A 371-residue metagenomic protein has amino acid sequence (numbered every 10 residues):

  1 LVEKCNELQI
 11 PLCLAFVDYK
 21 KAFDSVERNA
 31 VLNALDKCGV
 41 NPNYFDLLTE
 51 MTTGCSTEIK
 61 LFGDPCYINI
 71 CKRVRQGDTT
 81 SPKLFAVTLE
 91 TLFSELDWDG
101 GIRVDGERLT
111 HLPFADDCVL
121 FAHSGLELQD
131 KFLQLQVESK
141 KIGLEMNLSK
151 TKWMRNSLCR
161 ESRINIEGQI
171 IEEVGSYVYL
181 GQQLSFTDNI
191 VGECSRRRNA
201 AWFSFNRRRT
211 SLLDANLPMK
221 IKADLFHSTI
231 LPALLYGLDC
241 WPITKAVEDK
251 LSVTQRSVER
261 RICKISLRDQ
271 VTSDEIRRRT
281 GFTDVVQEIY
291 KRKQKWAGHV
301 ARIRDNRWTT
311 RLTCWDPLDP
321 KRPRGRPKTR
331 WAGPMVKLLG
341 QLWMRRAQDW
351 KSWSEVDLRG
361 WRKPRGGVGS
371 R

Functional and structural regions predicted by a protein language model:
L1-T88: Conserved pre-catalytic core of RNA-dependent polymerases
P42-F45, S56-R371: Short linear motifs embedded in intrinsically disordered, charge-biased segments
